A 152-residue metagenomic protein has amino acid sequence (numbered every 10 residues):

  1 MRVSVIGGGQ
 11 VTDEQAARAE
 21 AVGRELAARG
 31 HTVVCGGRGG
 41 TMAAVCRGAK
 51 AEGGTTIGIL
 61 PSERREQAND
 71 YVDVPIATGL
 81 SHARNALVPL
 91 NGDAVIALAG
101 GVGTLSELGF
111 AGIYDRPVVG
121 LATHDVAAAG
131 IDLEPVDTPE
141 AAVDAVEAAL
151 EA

Functional and structural regions predicted by a protein language model:
M1-I57: Glycine-rich beta-alpha loop segments
M1-V3, R116-V119: Hydrophobic beta-strand segments of well-ordered beta-sheets in folded domains
A17-E20, R24, A86, G109 (+1 more regions): Amphipathic, non-transmembrane alpha-helical secondary structure
V33, T56-I57, R116-V118, L133: Hydrophobic anchor at the start of a short beta-strand that flanks the dinucleotide cofactor-binding loop
C35-G36, L98, V136: Active-site-adjacent beta-strand anchor residues
G39-Y114, A122-V126: Acidic/glycine-enriched connector segments
P75-G79, D132-A142: Short acidic-hydrophobic, aromatic-tinged amphipathic segments that line or gate anion-handling sites
L90-V95, V136-A152: A charged, well-structured terminal subsegment
